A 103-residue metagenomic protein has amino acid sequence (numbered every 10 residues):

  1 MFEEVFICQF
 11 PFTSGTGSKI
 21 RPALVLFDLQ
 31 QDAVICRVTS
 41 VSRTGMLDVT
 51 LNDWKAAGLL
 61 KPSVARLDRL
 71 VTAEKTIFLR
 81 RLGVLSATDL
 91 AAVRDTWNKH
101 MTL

Functional and structural regions predicted by a protein language model:
S14-K19, V25-K55: Compact nucleic-acid interaction/catalytic patches
A57-L103: C-terminal terminal-subdomain/extension
